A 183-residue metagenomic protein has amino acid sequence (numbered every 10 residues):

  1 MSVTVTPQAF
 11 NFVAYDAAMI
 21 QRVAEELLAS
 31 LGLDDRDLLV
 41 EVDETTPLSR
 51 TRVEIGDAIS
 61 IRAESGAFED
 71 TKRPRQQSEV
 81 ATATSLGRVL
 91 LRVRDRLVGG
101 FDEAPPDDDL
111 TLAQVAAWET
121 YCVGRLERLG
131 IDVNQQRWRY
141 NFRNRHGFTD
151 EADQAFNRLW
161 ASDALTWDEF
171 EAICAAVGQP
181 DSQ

Functional and structural regions predicted by a protein language model:
M1-G66, G124-R125, L129-I131: Auxiliary, metal-adjacent structural segments of Zn-dependent hydrolase domains
V13-I20, V115, T149, D163-T166: Intrinsic-disorder-associated interaction segments
A67-S85: Short pre-active-site segment immediately N-terminal to the catalytic Zn-binding motif
D70-Q76, G99-T111, V123: Short acidic, glycine/Ser/Thr-rich loop/turn "cap" segments at secondary-structure junctions
V80-F101: Active-site recognition of the HExxH zinc-binding catalytic motif
L90, R94, R125-L129, L159 (+1 more regions): Generic structural signal for hydrophobic core residues of well-folded globular domains
P105-F142: Post-HExxH zinc-binding segment in Zn-dependent metallohydrolases
F142-Q183: Pan-zinc metallopeptidase signature
